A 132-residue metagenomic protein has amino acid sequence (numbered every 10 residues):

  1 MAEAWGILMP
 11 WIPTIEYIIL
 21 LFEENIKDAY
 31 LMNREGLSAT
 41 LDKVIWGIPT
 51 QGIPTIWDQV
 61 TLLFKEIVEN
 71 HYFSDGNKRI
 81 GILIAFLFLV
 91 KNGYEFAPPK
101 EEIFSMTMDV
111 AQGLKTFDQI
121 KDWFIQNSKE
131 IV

Functional and structural regions predicted by a protein language model:
M1-V132: FIC/Doc superfamily catalytic core
